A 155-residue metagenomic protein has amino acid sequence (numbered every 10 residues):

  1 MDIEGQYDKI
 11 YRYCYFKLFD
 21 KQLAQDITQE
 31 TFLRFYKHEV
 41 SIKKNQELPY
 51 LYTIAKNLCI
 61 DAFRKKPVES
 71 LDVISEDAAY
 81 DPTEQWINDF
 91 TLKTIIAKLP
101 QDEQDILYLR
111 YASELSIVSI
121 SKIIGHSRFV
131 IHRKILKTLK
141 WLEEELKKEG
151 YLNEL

Functional and structural regions predicted by a protein language model:
M1-R12, F16, Q25, Y36 (+1 more regions): A short, charge-rich alpha-helical start-of-domain segment used by transcription regulators
Q6, K134-K137: Residues within the DNA-recognition helix of helix-turn-helix
R12, D26-L33, K37, N45-N57: Structural recognition of an alpha-helix C-terminal capping motif at a helix-to-coil junction
D20, S116, G125-V130: Helix-turn-helix DNA-binding motif, specifically the short coil turn and the N-cap/start of the second
T53-D72: Arg/Lys-rich amphipathic alpha helix in sigma70-family domain 2
V73-A97: Acidic, proline/glycine-rich intrinsically disordered inter-domain spacer in sigma factors
I106-R110: A short pre-motif secondary-structure segment
K122, L136-L155: C-terminal edge and immediately downstream basic/flexible tail or linker adjoining helix-turn-helix-like DNA-binding
